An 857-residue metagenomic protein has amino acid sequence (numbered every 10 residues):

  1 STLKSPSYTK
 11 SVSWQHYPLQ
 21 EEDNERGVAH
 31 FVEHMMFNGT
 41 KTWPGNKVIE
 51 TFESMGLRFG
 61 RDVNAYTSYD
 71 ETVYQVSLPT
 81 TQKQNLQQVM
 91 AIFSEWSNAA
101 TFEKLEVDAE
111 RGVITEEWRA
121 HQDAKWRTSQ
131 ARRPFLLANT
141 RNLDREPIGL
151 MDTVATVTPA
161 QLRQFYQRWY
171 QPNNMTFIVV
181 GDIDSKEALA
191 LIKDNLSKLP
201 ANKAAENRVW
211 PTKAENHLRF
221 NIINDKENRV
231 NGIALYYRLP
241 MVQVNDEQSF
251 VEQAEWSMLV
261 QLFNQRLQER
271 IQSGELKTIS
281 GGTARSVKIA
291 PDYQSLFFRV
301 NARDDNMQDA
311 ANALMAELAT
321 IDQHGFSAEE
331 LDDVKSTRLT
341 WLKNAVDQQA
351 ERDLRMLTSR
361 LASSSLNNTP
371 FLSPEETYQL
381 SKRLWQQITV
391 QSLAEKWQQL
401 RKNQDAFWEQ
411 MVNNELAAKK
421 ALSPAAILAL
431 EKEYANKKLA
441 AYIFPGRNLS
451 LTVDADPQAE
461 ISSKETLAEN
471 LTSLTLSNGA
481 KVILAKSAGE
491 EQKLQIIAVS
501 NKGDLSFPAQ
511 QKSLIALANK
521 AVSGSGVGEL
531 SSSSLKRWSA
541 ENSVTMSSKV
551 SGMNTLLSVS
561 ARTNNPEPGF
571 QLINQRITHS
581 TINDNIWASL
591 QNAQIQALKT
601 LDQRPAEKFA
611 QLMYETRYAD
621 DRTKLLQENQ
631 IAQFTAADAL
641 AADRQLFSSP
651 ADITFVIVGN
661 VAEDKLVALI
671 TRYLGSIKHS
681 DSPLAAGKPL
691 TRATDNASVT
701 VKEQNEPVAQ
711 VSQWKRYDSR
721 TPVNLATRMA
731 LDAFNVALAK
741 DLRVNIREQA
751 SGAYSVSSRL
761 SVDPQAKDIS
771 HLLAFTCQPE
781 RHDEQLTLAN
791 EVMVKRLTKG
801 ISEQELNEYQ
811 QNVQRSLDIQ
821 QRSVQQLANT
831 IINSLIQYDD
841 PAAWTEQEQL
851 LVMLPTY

Functional and structural regions predicted by a protein language model:
S1, D184-K226, N231-P240, V244-N245 (+14 more regions): Proteolytic maturation boundary segments
P6-P18, V28-A29, N46-E95, W126-D152 (+12 more regions): M16 family metallopeptidases and their MPP-like homologs
E25, K41-N46: Active-site-surrounding "flap" and adjacent substrate/cofactor-binding loops of secreted or lumenal enzymes, prototyped
R26-H34, N38, Q261, K512-K520 (+1 more regions): Active-site recognition of the HExxH zinc-binding catalytic motif
N98, E106-V180, S185-I192, A201-K203 (+3 more regions): Hydrophobic, small-residue-rich alpha-helical packing segments that form membrane-like cores
Y170, F647-S648: Flexible, low-complexity linker/tail segments at the boundary of structured domains
A632-A637, A641-D643: A small/polar active-site loop signature that marks catalytic segments
